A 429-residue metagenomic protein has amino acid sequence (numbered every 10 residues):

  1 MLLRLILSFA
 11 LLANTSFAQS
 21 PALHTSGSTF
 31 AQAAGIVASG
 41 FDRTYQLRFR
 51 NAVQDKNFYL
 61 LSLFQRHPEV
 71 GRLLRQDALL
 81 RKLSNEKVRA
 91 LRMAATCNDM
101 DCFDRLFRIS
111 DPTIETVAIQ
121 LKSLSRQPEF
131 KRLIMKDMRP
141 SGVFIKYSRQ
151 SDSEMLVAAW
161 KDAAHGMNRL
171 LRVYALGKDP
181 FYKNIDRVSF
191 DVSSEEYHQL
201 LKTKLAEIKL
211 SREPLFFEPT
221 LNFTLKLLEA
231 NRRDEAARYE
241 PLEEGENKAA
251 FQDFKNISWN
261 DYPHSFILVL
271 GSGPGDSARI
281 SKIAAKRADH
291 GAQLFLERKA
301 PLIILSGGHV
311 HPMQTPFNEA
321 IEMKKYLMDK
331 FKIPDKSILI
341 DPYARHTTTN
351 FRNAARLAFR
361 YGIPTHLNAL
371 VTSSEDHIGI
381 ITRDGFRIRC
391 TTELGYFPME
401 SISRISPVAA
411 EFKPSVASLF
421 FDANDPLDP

Functional and structural regions predicted by a protein language model:
M1-S8: Sec-dependent signal peptide recognition, specifically the positively charged N-region followed immediately by
L2, A18-S20: Long acidic/mixed-charge intrinsically disordered regions
S8-F9, D276: A broad, structure-centric signal for solvent-exposed, well-ordered loop/edge residues that line or flank functional
F9-S16: Hydrophobic h-region of N-terminal signal peptides that target proteins for export in Gram-negative bacteria
S20-P429: A structural signal for short, hydrophobic/glycine-enriched beta-strand patches
